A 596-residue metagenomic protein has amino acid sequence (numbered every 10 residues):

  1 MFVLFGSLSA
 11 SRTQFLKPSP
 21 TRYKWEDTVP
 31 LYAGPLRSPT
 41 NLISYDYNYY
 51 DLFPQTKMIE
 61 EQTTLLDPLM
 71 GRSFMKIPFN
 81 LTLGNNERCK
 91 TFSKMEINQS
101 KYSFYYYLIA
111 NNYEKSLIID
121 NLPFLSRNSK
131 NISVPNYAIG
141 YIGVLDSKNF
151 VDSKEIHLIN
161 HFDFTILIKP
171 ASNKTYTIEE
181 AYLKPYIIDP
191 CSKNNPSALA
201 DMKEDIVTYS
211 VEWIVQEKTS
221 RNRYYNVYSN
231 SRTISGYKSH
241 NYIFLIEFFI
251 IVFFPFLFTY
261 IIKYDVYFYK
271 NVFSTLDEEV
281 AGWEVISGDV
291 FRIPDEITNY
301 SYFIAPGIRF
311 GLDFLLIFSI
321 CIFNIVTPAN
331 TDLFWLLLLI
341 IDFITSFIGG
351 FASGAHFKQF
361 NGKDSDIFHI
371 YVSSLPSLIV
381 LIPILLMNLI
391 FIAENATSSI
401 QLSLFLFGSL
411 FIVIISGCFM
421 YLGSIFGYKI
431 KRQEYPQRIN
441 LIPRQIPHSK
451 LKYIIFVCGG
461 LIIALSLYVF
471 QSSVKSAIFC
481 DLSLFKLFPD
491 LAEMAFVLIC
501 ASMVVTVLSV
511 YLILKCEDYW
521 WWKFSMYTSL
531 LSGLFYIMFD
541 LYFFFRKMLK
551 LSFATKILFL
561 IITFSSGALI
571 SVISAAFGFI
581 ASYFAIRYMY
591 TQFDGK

Functional and structural regions predicted by a protein language model:
V3-S11, I251-Y264, R309-I325, T345-K358 (+6 more regions): Membrane-embedded alpha-helices of multi-pass membrane proteins, especially ion channels and transporters
L8-L245: Soluble extramembrane domains flanking the early transmembrane region of eukaryotic membrane proteins
Y228-I392: Hydrophobic alpha-helical transmembrane segments corresponding to the first two to three helices of multi-pass helical
K238-V252, I297-R309, A329-S346, G362-V380 (+5 more regions): Transmembrane alpha-helices of multi-pass eukaryotic membrane proteins
Y264-V285, I317, C321-L336, N361-V372 (+6 more regions): Interhelical loop segments of eukaryotic multi-pass membrane proteins
A281-I293, N440-V457, L534, K596: Cytosolic juxtamembrane regulatory segments of multi-pass membrane proteins
Y428-V507: Membrane-interfacial loop- and helix-cap regions that link adjacent transmembrane helices in polytopic membrane proteins
V505-L508, L558-T563, R587-K596: Long mid-to-C-terminal assembly/interaction modules of large eukaryotic proteins
